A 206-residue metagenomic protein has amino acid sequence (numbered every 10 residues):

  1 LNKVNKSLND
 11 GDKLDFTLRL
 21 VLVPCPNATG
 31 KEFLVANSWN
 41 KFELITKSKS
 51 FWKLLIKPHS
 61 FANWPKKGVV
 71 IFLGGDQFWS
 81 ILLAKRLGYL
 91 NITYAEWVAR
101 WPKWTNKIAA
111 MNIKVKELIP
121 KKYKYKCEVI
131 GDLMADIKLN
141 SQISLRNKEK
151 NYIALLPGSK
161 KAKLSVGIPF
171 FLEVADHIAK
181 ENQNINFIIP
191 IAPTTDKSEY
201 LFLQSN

Functional and structural regions predicted by a protein language model:
L1, I130-S198: Active-site donor-nucleotide binding/catalytic segment of nucleotide-sugar enzymes
L1-N140, L156-L164, H177: Active-site and donor-binding regions of nucleotide-sugar-utilizing enzymes
K31, S198-Y200: Acidic helix N-cap motif at the loop->helix transition within catalytic regions of sugar-transfer enzymes
V35-N37, I108-A109, S144-N147, F170-L172 (+1 more regions): General N-terminal targeting signals
W39-N40, N182, S205-N206: Acidic-histidine catalytic/liganding microenvironments
L44, L201-N206: Nucleotide-activated donor-binding/catalytic signature segment of Leloir-type glycosyltransferases, i.e., the conserved
